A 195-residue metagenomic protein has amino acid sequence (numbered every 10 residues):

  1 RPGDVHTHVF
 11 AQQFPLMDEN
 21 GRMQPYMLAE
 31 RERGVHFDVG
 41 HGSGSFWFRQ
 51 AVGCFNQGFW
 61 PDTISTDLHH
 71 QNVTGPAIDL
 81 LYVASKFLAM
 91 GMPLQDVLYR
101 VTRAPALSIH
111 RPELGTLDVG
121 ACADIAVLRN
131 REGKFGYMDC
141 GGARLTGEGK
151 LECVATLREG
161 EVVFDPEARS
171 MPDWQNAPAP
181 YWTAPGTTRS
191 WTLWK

Functional and structural regions predicted by a protein language model:
R1-T74: Active-site core of metal-dependent hydrolases
Q12, S43, R103, R131 (+1 more regions): Short, solvent-exposed coil/turn elements at secondary-structure transition points
N20-G44, V83, M90, C140-V162: P-loop/Walker A phosphate-binding loop and immediately adjacent motor/lid segment at beta-alpha junctions
S43-G44, A104-L107, G133-Y137, G142-A143 (+1 more regions): A short linear-motif detector with a strong N-terminal bias
R49-E132: His/Asp/Glu-enriched, well-ordered alpha-helical/loop segment that forms or immediately abuts the divalent-metal
A123-P178: C-terminal cap of metal-dependent C-N hydrolases
D173-K195: Long, low-complexity intrinsically disordered regions
